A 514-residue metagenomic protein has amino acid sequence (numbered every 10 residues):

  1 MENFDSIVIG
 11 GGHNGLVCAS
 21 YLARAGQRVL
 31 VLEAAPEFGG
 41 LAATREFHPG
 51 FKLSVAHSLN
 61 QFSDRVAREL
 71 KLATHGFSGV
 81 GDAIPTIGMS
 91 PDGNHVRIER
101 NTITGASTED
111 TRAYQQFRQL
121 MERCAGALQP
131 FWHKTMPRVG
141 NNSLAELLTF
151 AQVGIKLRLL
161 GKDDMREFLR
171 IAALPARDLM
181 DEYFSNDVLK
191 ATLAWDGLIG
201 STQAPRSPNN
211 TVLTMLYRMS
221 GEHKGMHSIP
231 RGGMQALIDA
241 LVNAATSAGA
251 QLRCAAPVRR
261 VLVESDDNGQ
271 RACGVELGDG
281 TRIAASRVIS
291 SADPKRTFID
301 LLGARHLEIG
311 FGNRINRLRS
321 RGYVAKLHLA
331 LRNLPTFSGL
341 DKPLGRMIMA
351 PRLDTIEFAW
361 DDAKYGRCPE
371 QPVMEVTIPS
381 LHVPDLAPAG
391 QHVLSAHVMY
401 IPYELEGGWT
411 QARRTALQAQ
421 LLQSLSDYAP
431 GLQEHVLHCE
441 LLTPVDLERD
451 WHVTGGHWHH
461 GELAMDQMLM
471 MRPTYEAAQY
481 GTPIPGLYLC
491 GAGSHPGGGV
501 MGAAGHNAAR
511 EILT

Functional and structural regions predicted by a protein language model:
M1-E37, L41-A42, A106-E109, L159-D164 (+2 more regions): Structural core of flavin- and non-heme-iron oxidoreductases, emphasizing the beta-strand/alpha-helix scaffold
M1-S6, R24-A25, M468-M470, T474-Y475 (+1 more regions): Extreme N-terminal leader/targeting segments of oxidoreductases
E2-N142, H460: N-terminal glycine-rich phosphate/pyrophosphate-binding loop and immediately adjacent elements
E122-A248, V453-M468: Active-site/ligand-binding neighborhood in enzyme catalytic cores
N186, K190-P205, P369-T377, G431-H495: A glycine-rich dinucleotide-binding beta-alpha-beta segment and adjacent secondary-structure elements that constitute
G225, I229-R231, A250, P257-P388: Mid-domain catalytic core of redox enzymes that form a hydrophobic substrate pocket/lid adjacent to a catalytic redox
R332-D450: C-terminal segments that line or cap access tunnels to active or ligand-binding sites in enzymes and enzyme-associated
A492-L513: A conserved FAD-binding loop/helix module that cradles the flavin
